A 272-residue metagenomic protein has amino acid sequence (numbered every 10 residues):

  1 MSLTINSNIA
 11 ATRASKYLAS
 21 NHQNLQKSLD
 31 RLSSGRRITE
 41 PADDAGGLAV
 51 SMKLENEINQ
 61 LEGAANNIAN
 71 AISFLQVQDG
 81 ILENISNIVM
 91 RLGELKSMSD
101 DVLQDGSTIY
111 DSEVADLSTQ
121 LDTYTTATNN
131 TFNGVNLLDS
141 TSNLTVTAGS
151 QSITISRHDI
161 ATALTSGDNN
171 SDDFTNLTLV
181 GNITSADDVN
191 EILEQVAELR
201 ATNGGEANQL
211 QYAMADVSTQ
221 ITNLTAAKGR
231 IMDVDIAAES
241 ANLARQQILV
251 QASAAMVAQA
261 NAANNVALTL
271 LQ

Functional and structural regions predicted by a protein language model:
S2-T12, A19, S33, R37-P41 (+3 more regions): Amphipathic alpha-helical coiled-coil/heptad-repeat segments
N24-L25: N-terminal glycine-rich anion-binding loops that anchor highly charged ligand groups
D235, I248, A252: Short alpha-helical H-box segment flanking the phosphoacceptor histidine in two-component systems
S240-A244: A short, polar/charged loop-to-alpha-helix boundary motif
